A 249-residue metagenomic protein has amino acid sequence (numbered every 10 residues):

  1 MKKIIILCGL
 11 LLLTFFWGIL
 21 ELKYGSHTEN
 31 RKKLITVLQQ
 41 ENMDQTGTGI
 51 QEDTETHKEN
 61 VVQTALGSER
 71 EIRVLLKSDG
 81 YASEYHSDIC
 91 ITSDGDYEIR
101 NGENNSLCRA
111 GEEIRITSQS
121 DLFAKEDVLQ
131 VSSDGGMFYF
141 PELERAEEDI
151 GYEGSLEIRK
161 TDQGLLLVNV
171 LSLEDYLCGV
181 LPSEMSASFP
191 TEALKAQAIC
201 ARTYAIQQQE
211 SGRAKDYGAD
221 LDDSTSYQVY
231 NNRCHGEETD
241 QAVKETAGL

Functional and structural regions predicted by a protein language model:
M1-L249: Conserved, single-site charged/polar hotspot
